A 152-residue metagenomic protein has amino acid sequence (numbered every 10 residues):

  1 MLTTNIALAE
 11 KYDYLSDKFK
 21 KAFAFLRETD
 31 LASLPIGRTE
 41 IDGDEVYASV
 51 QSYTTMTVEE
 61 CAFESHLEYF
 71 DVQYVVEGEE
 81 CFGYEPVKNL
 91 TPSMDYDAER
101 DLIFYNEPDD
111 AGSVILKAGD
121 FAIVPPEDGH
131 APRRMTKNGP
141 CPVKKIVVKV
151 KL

Functional and structural regions predicted by a protein language model:
L2-V50, E60-S65: A short, N-terminal "cap"/entry segment at the start of jelly-roll beta-barrel domains of the cupin/DSBH fold
D42-G43, E60-D71, K88-D95, D109 (+1 more regions): A short beta-loop-beta micro-motif enriched in histidine and acidic residues
A48-H66, V76-T91: Conserved short histidine dyad/triad with adjacent acidic residue
V50-L67, A98-D110, A131-R133: Short acidic (Asp/Glu) patches
E68-E80, P86, D97-N106, K149: Short, conserved beta-strand element in jelly-roll/cupin
I115-M135: Conserved metal-binding segment of the jelly-roll/cupin
F121-I123, G139-L152: A short hydrophobic beta-strand segment most commonly corresponding to one strand of the jelly-roll/cupin
